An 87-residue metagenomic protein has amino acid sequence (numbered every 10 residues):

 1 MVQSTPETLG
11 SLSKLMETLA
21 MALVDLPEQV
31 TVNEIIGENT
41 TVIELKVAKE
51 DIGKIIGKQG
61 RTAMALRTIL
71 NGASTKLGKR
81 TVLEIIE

Functional and structural regions predicted by a protein language model:
M1-I52, I69-E87: RNA-contacting regions in translation and RNA-metabolism proteins, encompassing KH/S1 modules where present
V30, G57, L66: Residue-level signature of catalytic and energy-coupling elements of molecular machines, predominantly ATP/GTP-dependent
I52, I56-Q59: Short glycine-rich loop/turn motifs that provide flexible caps or phosphate-binding loops at active sites
T62: An amphipathic, aromatic/His-enriched active-site/gating alpha helix that lines ligand/cofactor pockets
